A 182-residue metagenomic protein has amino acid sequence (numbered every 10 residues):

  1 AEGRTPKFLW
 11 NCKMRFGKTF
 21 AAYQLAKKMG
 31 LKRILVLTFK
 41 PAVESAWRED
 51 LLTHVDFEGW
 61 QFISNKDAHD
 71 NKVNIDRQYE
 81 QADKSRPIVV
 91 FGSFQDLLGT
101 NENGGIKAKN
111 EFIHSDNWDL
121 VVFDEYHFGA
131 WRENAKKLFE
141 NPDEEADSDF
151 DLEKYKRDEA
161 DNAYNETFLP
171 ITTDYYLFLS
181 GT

Functional and structural regions predicted by a protein language model:
E2-P6, D83-R86, N103-D119: Short basic/glycine-enriched coil/helix segment immediately N-terminal to the Walker B
G3-L25: Walker A/P-loop
K7-L9, R33-L35, P87-V89, L120: Residue-level preference for the first positions of well-ordered beta-strands
R15, F39, G181-T182: Conserved H-loop
T19-G59, F94-D96: Conserved Walker A/P-loop ATP-binding site and its immediately adjacent core in helicase/helicase-like ATPase domains
E44-W47, L98-N101, A130-R132: Switch/connector loops and helix/strand junctions flanking conserved nucleotide-binding motifs in nucleotide-processing
D56-N103: Inter-Walker segment of RecA-like/P-loop motor cores
F94-D96, E111-F178: SF2 helicase catalytic motif II
